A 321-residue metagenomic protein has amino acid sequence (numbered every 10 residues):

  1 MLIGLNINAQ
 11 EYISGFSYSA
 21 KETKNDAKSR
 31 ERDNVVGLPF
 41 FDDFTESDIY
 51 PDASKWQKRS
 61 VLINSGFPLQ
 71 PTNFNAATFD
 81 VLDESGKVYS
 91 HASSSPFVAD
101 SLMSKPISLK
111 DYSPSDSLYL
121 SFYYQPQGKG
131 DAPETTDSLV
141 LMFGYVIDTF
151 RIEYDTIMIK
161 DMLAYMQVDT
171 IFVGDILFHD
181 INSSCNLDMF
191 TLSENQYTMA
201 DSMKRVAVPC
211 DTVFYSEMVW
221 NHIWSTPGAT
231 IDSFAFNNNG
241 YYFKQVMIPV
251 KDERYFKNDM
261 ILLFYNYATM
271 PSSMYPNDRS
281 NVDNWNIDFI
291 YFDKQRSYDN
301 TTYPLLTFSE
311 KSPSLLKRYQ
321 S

Functional and structural regions predicted by a protein language model:
M1-N8: Hydrophobic h-region of N-terminal signal peptides that target proteins for export in Gram-negative bacteria
Q10-S321: Beta-sandwich/jellyroll recognition modules and their flexible linkers
